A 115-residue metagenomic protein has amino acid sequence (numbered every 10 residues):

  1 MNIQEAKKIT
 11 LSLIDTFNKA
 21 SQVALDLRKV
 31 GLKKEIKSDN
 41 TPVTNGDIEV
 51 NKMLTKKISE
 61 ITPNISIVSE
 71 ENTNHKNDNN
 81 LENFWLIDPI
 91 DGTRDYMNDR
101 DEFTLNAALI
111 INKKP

Functional and structural regions predicted by a protein language model:
M1-I90: N-terminal subdomain of lithium-sensitive/metallo-dependent phosphomonoesterases centered on the IMPase/IPPase/PAP
N79-P115: DPxDG-like acidic metal-binding loop motif
